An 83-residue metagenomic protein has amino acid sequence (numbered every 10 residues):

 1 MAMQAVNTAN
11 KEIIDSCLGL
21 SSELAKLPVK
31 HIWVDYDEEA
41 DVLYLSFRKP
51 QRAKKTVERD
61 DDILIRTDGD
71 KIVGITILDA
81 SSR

Functional and structural regions predicted by a protein language model:
M1-R83: Small, basic N-terminal interaction modules of short regulatory proteins
